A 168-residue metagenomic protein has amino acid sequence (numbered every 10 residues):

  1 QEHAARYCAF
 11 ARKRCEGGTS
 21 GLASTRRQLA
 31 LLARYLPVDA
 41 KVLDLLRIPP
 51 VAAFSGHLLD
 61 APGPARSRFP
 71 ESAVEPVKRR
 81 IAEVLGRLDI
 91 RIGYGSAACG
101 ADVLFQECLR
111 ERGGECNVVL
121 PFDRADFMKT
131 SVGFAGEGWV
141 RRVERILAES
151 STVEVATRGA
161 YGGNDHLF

Functional and structural regions predicted by a protein language model:
E2-G17: TPR/TPR-like (Sel1-like) alpha-helical repeat modules
R12, L36-P37, R47, D89: Short, flexible coil/linker elements and helix-boundary hinge sites characteristic of intrinsically disordered
G17-V42: Terminal, low-structured helical/coil segments at or just beyond the last alpha-helical repeat
V42-F168: Acidic/glycine-enriched connector segments
